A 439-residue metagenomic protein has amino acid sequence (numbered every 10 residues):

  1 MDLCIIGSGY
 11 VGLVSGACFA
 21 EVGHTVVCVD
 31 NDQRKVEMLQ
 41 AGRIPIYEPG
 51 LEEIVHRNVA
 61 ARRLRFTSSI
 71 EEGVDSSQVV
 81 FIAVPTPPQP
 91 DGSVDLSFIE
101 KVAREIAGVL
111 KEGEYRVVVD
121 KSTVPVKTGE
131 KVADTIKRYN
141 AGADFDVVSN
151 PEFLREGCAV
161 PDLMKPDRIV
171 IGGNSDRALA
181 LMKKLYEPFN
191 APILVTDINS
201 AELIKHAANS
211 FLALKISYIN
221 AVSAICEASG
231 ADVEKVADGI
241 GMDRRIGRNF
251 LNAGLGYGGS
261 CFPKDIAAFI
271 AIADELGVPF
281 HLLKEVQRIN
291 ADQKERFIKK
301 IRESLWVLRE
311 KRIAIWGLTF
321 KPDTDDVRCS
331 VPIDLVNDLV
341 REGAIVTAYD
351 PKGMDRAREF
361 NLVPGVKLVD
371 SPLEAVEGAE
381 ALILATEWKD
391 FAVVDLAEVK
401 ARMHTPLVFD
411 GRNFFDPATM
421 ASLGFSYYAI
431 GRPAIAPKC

Functional and structural regions predicted by a protein language model:
M1-C439: Structural/interface elements that position substrates and couple domains in central-metabolism enzymes
